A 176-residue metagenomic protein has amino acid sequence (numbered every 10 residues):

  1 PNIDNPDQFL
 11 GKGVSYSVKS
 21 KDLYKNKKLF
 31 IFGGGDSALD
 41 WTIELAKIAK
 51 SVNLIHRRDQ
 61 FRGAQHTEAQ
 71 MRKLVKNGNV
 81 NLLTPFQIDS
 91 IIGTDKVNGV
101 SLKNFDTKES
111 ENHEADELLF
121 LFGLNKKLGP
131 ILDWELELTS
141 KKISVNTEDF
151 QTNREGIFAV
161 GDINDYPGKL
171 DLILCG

Functional and structural regions predicted by a protein language model:
N2, D7-K25, L121-C175: FAD-site-proximal beta/loop scaffold in flavoenzymes
N26-K27, A49, A115, R154: Short, well-ordered alpha-helix to beta-strand connector turns
G33-G35: Glycine-rich Rossmann-fold phosphate-binding loop(s) that bind the pyrophosphate of adenine dinucleotide cofactors
A38: N-terminal Rossmann-fold NAD(P) dinucleotide-binding loop
T42-I43: Generic hydrophobic/aromatic pocket-lining and core-packing "Φ" positions
K47-I48, L174-G176: Short, electropositive alpha-helical surface patch
K47-T147: A Rossmann-like FAD-binding core segment of flavoenzymes
